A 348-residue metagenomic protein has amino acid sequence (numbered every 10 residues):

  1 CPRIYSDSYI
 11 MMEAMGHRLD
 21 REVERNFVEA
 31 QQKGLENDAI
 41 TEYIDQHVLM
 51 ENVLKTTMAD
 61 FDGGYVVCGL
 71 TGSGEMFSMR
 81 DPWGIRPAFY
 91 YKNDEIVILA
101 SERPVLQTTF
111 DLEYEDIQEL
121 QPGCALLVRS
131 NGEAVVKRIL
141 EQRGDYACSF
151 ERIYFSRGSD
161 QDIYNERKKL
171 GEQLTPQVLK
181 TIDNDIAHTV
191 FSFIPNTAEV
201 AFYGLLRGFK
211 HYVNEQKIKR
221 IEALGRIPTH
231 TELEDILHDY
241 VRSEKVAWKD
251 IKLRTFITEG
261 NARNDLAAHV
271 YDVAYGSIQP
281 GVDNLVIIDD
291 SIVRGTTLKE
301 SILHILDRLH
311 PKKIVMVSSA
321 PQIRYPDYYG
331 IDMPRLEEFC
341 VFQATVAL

Functional and structural regions predicted by a protein language model:
C1, F191, A198-L205, F209 (+3 more regions): Extended, hydrophobic alpha-helical segments in both membrane/secreted and soluble proteins
C1-Q121, L127-T189, I194-P195: Conserved short alpha-helical segments that host acidic/polar catalytic motifs at enzyme active sites
Y9-K33, Y203-T229, I331-L348: Internal, charge-rich low-complexity segments
N37, S149-D162, E244, W248-T258 (+1 more regions): Gly-rich Lys/Arg/Thr-decorated short loops/hinges at beta-loop-alpha junctions or inter-strand turns that position
E42, T57-M58, S73-E75, R80 (+9 more regions): PRPP-dependent phosphoribosyltransferase catalytic core
D60-G63, E166-A187, V200, L205-G208 (+2 more regions): Phosphate/ATP-binding catalytic cores across multiple sugar-kinase/actin-like superfamilies, primarily ASKHA
M76, I85-P87, L106-T108, A134-V135 (+4 more regions): Flexible loop/turn segments at secondary-structure boundaries
G132-C148, F193-E232: Terminal amphipathic helices with adjacent charged low-complexity linkers/tails
